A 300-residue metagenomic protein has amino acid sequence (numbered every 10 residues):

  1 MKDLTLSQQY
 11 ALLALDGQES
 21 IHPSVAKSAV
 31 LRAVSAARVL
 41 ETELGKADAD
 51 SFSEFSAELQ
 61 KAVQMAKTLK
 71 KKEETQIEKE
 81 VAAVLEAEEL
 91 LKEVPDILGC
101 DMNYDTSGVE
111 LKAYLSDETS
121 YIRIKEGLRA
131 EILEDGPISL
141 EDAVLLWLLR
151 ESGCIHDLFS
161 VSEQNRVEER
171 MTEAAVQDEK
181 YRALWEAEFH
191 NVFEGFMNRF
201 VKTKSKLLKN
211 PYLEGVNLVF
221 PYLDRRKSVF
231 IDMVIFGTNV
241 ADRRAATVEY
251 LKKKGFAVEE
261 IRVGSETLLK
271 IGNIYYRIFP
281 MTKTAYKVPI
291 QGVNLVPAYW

Functional and structural regions predicted by a protein language model:
M1-E80: Short, amphipathic alpha-helical interface elements at domain boundaries that mediate macromolecular binding
A29, E43-A66, E78-K79, K92-D142: Accessory beta->alpha helical hairpin/"wing" motif in late/C-terminal subdomains of nucleic-acid enzymes
A29-A49, D96, H156-A174, E259: Extended intrinsically disordered, low-complexity coil regions enriched in Ser, Thr, Gly, Ala and often Pro
S56-Q60, K270-W300: Long, continuous compositionally biased terminal/linker segments
V84, V240-V258: Amphipathic alpha-helical segments
Y114, E118, R123, G127-Y212: Short hydrophobic helical membrane-anchoring segments positioned at the boundary with long low-complexity
F200-G237, R244-A246: An N-terminal amphipathic alpha-helical segment
E249, F256-F279: Terminal membrane-proximal soluble interaction domains of membrane-associated proteins
